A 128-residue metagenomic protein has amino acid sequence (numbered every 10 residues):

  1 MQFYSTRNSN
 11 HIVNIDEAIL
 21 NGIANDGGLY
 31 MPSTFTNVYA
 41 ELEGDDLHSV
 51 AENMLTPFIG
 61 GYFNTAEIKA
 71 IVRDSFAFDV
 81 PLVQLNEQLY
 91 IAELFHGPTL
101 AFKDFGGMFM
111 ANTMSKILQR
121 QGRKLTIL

Functional and structural regions predicted by a protein language model:
M1-L128: PLP-dependent amino-acid enzyme catalytic core
